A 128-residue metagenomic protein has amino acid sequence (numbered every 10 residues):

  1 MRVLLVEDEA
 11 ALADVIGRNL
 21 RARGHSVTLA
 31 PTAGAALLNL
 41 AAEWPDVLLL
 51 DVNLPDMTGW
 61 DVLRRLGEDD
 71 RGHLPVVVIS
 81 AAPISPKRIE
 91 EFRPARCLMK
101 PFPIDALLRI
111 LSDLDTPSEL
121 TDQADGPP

Functional and structural regions predicted by a protein language model:
E7, S80: Conserved acidic carboxylate
D14-A22: Charged docking surfaces used in two-component/phosphorelay signaling
L29-V47: Acidic, metal-coordinating helix/loop segments flanking the phosphotransfer/catalytic sites of two-component signaling
T32, T58-D61: Acidic catalytic/metal-coordinating carboxylates
W44-D46, D70-V76: His-Asp phosphorelay/catalytic-motif detector in bacterial-type signaling
D51: Active-site residues of response regulator receiver
P55, D69: The feature encodes the CheY-like receiver
D61, L74, A82-M99, D105 (+1 more regions): Alpha4 helix (beta4-alpha4-beta5 surface) of REC/receiver domains from two-component response regulators
